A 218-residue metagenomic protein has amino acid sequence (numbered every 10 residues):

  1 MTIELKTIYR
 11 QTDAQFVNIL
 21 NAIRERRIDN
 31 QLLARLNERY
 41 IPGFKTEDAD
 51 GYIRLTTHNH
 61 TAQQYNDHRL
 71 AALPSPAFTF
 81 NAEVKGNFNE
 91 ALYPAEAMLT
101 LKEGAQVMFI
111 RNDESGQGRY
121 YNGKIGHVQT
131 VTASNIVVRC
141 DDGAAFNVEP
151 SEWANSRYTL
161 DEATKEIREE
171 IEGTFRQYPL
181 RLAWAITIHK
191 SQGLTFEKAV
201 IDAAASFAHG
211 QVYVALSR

Functional and structural regions predicted by a protein language model:
M1-G118, I125-Q129: Conserved helicase motor core of P-loop NTPases
M108-R218: C-terminal accessory regions
